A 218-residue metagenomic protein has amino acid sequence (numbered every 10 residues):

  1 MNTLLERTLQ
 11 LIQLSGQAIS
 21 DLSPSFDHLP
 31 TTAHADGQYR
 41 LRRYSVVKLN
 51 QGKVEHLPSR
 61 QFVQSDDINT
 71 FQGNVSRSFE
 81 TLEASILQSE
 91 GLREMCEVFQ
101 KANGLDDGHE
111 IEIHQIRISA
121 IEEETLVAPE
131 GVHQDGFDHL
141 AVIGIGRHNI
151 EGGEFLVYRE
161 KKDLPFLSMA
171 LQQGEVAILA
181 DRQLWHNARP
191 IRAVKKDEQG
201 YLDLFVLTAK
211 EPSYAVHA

Functional and structural regions predicted by a protein language model:
M1-T70: N-terminal auxiliary "cap/dimerization" subdomain that precedes the catalytic jelly-roll/cupin core of mononuclear
T32-Y44, K101-Q115: Short glycine-rich, low-complexity/disordered patches
L41, D107, D135, R182 (+1 more regions): A short, structural micro-pattern
Y44, L49-N50, H114-I116, G144 (+2 more regions): Structured loops at beta-to-helix junctions and adjacent beta-edge loops in soluble globular domains
V46, G131, L140-V142, V176-I178 (+1 more regions): Conserved hydrophobic/aromatic beta-strand scaffold that supports enzyme active sites
K53-I113: Signature of the catalytic double-stranded beta-helix
D107-H114, I118-Q172: Catalytic core of non-heme Fe(II) oxygenases with the double-stranded beta-helix
E154-A218: Catalytic core of Fe(II)/2-oxoglutarate
